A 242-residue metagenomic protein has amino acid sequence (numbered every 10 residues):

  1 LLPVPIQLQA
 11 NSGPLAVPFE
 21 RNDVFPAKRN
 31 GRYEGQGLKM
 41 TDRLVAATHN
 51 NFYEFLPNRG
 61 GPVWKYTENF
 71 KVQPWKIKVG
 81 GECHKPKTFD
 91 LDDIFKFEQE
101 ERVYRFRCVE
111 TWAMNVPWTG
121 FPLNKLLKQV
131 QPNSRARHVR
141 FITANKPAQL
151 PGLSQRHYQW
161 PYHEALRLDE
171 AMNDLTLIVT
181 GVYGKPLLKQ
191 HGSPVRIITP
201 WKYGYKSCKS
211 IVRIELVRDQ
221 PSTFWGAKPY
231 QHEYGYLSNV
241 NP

Functional and structural regions predicted by a protein language model:
L1-G13, I197: N-terminal export signals
G13-P242: Structured, non-membrane catalytic/scaffold regions adjacent to prosthetic-group chemistry
